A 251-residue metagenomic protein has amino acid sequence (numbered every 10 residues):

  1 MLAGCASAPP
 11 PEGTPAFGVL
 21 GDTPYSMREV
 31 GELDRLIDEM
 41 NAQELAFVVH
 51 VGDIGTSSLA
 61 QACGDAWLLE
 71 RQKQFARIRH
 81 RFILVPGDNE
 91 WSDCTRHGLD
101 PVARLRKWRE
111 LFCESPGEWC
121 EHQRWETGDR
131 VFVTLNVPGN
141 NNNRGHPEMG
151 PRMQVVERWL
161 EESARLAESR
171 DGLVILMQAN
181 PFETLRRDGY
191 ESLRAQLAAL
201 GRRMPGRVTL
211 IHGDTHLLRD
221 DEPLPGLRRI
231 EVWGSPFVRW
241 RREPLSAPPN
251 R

Functional and structural regions predicted by a protein language model:
M1-A3: Bacterial N-terminal signal peptides
C5-D65, E162: N-terminal active-site segment of His-dependent metallophosphoesterases
P10-P11, D38-F47, A76-R77, E126 (+2 more regions): His/acidic metal-ligating clusters that form di-metal
V19-D22, F47-D53, R81-G87, I175-Q178 (+2 more regions): Active-site neighborhood of phospho(di)ester-bond hydrolases with catalytic His/Asp-centered motifs
T23, D88, P138, A179 (+1 more regions): Residue-level signal for short, function-critical loop segments
I54-S57, G139-N142, N180-E183: A short, flexible beta-alpha/helix-coil linker loop
L59-R158, Q196, R203, L217-P248: Extended active-site neighborhood of metal-dependent phosphoesterases/phosphodiesterases
